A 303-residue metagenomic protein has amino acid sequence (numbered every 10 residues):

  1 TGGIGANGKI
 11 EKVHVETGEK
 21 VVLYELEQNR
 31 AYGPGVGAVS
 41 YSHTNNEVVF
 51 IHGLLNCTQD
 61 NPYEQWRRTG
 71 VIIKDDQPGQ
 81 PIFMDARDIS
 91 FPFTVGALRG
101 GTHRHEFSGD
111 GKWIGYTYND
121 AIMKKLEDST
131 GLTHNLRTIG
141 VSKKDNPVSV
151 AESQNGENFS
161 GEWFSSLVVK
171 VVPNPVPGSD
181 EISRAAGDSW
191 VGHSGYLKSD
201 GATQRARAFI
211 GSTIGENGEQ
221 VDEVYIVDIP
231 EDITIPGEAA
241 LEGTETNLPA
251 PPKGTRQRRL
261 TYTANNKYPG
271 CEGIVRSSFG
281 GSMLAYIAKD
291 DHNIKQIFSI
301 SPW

Functional and structural regions predicted by a protein language model:
T1-W303: Sequence signature of WD/YWTD-type beta-propeller architectures
